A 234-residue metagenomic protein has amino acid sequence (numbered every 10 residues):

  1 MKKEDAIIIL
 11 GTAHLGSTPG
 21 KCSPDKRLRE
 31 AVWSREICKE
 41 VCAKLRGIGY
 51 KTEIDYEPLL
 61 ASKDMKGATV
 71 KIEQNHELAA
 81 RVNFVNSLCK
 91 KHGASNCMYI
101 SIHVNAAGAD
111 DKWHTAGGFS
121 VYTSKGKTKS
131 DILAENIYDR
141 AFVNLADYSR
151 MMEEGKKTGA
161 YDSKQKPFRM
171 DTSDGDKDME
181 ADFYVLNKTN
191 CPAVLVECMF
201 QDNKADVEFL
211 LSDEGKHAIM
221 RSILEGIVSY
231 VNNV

Functional and structural regions predicted by a protein language model:
K2-I132, H217: Catalytic-core regions of hydrolytic enzymes
A6-I9, P19-G20, N105-G108, K156-V234: Active-site-adjacent mobile loop/cap segments within catalytic or ligand-binding domains
E36-C42, I132-Y148, E208-V234: Long, well-ordered alpha-helical scaffolding segments within enzyme catalytic domains, especially pronounced
E40-Y50, N144, Y184-C191, S229-Y230: A structural motif corresponding to the C-terminal end of an alpha-helix and its immediate exit/capping segment
Y50, F119-Y122, Y138, F183 (+2 more regions): Aromatic side chains
L59-N83, L88, A146-E180: Charged, glycine/proline-rich intrinsically disordered loops and linkers
